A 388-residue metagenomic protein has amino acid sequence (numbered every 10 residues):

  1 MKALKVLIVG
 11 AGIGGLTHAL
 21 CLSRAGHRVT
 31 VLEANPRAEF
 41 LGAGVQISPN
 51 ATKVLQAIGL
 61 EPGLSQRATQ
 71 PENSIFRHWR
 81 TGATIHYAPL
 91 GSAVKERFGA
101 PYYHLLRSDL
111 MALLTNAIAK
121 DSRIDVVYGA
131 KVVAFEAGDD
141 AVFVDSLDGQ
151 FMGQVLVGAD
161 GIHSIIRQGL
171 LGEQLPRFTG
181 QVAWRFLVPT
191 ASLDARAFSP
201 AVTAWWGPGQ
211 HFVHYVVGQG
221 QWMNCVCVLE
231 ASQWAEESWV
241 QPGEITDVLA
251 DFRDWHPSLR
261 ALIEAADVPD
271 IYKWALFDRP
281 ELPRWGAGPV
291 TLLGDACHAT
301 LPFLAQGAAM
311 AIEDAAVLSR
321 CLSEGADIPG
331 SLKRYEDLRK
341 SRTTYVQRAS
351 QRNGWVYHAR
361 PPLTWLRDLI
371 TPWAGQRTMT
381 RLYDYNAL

Functional and structural regions predicted by a protein language model:
K2-V6, S23, S48-P189, S232-D251 (+1 more regions): Conserved N-terminal helical subregion
K5, R28, W222-C225: Residues at the starts of beta-strands that form the adenosine-phosphate
V9-R24, R28-N35, V157-G158, W184 (+3 more regions): Conserved mid-domain beta->alpha element of the FAD-binding
A38-E39, I165-I166, A299-L301: Catalytic P-loop NTPase motifs of RecA-like helicase/translocase cores
A137-G138, Y215-V217: Short beta-strand micro-motifs enriched in acidic
V182-V216, E237-S238: Flavin-dependent oxidoreductases
R196-A197, P208-Q210, G218-W222, C227-L304 (+1 more regions): FAD/FMN-dependent oxidoreductases across multiple families
P372-L388: C-terminal auxiliary extensions adjacent to catalytic cores
